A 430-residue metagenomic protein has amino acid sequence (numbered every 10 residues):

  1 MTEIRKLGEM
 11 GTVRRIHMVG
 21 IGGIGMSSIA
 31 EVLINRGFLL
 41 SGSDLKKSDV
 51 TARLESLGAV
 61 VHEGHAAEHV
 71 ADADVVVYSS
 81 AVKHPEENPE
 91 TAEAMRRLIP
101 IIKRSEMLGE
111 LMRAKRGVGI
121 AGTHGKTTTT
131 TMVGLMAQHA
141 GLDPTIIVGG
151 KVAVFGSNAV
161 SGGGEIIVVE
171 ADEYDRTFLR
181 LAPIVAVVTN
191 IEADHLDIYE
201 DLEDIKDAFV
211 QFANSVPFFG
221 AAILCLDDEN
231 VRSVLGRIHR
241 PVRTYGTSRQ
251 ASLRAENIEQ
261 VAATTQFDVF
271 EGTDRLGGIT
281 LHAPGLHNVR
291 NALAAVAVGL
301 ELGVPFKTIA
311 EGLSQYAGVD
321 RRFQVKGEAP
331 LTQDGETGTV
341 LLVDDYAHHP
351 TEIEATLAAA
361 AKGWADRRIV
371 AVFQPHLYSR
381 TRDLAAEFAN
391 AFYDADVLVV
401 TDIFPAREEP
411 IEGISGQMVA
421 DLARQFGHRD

Functional and structural regions predicted by a protein language model:
M1-M107, E229, A251, L276 (+2 more regions): N-terminal leader/targeting and accessory segments in enzymes
E3-H17, G25, V32-R36, I184 (+3 more regions): Nucleotide phosphate-binding/pyrophosphate-handling subdomain across enzymes that bind or process nucleotide phosphates
L7, V32-N35, E55, H69 (+7 more regions): Phosphate-binding loop of NTP-binding sites
F38-L45, A221-L226, V370-Q374, D394-P405: Short internal beta-strands
L40, V61, L98-I101, P144 (+3 more regions): Hydrophobic beta-strand scaffold residues
S43-D44, H62-H65, I102-E106, I146-G150 (+4 more regions): Beta-strand->loop->alpha-helix junctions that form or flank phosphate-binding loops in nucleotide-handling enzymes
K47, E173-D175, A193, D228 (+3 more regions): Short, glycine/acidic-enriched loop or turn micro-motifs at the edges of active sites
T337, F388-D430: C-terminal helical cap/extension that packs against the catalytic core of soluble nucleotide-cofactor enzymes
